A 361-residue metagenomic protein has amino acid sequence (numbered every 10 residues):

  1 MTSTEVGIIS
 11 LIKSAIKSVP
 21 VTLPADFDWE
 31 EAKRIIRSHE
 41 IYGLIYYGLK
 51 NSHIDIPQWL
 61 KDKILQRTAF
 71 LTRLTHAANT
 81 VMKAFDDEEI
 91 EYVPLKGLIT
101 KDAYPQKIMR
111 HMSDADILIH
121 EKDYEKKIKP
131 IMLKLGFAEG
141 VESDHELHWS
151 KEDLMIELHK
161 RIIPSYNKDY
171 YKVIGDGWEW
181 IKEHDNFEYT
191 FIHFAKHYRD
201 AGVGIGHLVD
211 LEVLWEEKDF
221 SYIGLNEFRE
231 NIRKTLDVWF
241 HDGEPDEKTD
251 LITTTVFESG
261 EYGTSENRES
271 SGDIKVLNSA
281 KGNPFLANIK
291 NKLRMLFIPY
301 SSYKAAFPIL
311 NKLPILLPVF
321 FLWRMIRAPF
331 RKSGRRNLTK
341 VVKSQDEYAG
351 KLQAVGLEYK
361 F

Functional and structural regions predicted by a protein language model:
M1-S113, I119-F361: Conserved NTP-donor binding/palm subdomain of two-metal-ion nucleotidyltransferases/polymerases, i.e., the charged
